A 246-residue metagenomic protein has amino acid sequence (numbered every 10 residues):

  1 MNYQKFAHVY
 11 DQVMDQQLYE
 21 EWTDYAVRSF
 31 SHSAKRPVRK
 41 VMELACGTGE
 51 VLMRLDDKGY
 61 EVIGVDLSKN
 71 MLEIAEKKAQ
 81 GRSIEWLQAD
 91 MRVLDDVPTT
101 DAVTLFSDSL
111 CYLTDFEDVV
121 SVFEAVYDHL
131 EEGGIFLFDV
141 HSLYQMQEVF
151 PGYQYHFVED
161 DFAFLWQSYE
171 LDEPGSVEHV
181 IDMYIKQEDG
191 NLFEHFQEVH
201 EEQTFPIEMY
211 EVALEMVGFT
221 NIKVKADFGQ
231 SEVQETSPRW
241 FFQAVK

Functional and structural regions predicted by a protein language model:
M1-P37: Conserved class I S-adenosyl-L-methionine
P37-A45: Conserved class I S-adenosyl-L-methionine
M42, G49-V93: Class I SAM-dependent methyltransferase SAM/SAH-binding core
D95-A102: A short acidic, Gly/Pro-enriched loop at the edge of an enzyme's catalytic core that lines a small-molecule cofactor
F106-D108: Residues lining the SAM
V120-E132: A short glycine-rich, Lys/Arg-flanked "PGG" loop and its adjoining helix->strand segment in the class I
L137-M209: SAM-dependent methyltransferase
E201-K246: C-terminal lobe and adjacent flexible extensions of AdoMet/dcAdoMet transferase-like proteins
